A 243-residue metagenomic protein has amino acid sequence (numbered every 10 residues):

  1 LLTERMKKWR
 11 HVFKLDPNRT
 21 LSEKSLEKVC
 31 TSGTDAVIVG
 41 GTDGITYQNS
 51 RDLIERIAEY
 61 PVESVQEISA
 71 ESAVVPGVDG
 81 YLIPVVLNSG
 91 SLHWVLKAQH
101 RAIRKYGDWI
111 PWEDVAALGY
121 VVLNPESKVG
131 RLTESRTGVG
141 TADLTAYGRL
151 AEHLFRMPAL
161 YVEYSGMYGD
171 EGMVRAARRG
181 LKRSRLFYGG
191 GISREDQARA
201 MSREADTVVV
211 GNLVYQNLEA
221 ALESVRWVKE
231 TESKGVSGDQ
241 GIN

Functional and structural regions predicted by a protein language model:
L1-P61, R136-R156: Conserved N-terminal beta1-alpha1 strand-loop-helix module at the mouth
H11-L15, V37-V39, S64-Q66, Y81-I83 (+4 more regions): Hydrophobic faces of well-ordered beta-strands that scaffold small-molecule active sites in alpha/beta enzyme cores
G33-D35, Y60-V62, G77-Y81, R156-M157 (+2 more regions): Glycine-enriched alpha-helix->loop->beta-strand junction motifs that scaffold or abut catalytic
V39-G44, P84-V95, Y164, G191-I192 (+1 more regions): Glycine-rich phosphate-binding active-site loops on the catalytic face of alpha/beta enzymes
S50-S72, I103-K105, G169-S193, W227-E232: Alpha-helix-loop-beta-strand connector modules within alpha/beta enzyme cores
L53-I54, V214-G238: C-terminal helical cap(s) of enzyme catalytic domains, especially alpha/beta-barrels
Q66, A70-I83, I192-V208: Catalytic cores of alpha/beta
A73-R149, H153-F155: Conserved anion-binding
